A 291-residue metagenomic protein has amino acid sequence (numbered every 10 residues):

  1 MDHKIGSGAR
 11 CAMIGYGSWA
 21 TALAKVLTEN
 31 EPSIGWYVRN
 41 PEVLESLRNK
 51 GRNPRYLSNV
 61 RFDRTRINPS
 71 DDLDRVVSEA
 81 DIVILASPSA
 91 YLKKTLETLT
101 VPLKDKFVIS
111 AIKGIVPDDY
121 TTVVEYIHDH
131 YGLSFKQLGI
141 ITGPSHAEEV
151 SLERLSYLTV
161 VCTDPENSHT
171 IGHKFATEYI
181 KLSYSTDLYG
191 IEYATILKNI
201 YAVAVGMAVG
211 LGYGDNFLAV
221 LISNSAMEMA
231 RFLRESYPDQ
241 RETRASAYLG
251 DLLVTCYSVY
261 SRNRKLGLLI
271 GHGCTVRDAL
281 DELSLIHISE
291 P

Functional and structural regions predicted by a protein language model:
D2-V60, R66-D71: NAD(P)+-binding Rossmann beta1-loop-alpha1 motif at the extreme N-terminus of oxidoreductases
P69-S78, I82-L155, I171: Rossmann-like NAD(P)(H) cofactor-binding subdomain of soluble oxidoreductases
S78-E79, L197, L249: Alpha-helix C-terminal capping/helix-to-coil transition sites in glycosyltransferase folds
Y91, P102, Y126-K136, L155-E242 (+1 more regions): Internal alpha-helical scaffold of NAD(P)-dependent oxidoreductase catalytic cores
L249-R277: Acidic, Mg2+-coordinating active-site segments of isoprenoid diphosphate-utilizing enzymes
L283-P291: Residue-level detector of conserved catalytic or cofactor/ligand-binding positions in enzyme active sites
